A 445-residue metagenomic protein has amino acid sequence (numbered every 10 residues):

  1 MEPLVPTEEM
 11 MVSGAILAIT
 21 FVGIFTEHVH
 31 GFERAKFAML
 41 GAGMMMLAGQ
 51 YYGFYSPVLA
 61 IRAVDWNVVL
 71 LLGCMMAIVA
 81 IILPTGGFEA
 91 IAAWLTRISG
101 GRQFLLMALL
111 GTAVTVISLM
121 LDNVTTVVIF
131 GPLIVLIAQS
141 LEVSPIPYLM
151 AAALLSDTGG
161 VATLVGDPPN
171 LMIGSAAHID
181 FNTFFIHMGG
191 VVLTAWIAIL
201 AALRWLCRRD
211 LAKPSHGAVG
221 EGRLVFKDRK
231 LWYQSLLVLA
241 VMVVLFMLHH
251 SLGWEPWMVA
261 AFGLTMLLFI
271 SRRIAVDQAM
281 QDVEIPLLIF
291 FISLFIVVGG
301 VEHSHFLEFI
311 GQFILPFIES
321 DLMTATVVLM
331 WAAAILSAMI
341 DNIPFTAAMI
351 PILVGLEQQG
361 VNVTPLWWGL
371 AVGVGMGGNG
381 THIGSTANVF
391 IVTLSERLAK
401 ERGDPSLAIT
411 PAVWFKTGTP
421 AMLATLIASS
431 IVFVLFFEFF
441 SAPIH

Functional and structural regions predicted by a protein language model:
E2, V12, S140-I146, A162-T163 (+4 more regions): Juxtamembrane and boundary regions of transmembrane helices in multi-pass small-molecule transporters and channels
P3-I16, V64-A77, L119-V127, T163 (+6 more regions): Structural signature of hydrophobic alpha-helical transmembrane segments
G14, K36-L40, V69-L70, F104-T112 (+11 more regions): Hydrophobic alpha-helical transmembrane segments
F21-G31, A80, A113-D122, A153-V165 (+3 more regions): Transmembrane alpha-helix interface/packing and boundary motifs in multi-pass membrane proteins, characterized by
F21-L40, Y233, A240-A261, F269 (+1 more regions): Flexible hinge motifs at transmembrane-helix junctions and intramembrane kinks/re-entrant loops in multi-pass membrane
Q50-Y55, T163-P168, A240-H249, L294-Q312 (+2 more regions): Hydrophobic alpha-helical transmembrane segments in multi-pass integral membrane proteins
F54-S144, L287, I292-Q359: Membrane-embedded alpha-helical segments and adjacent helix-loop junctions characteristic of multi-pass solute
I91-A92, T125-L136, L149-M150, T163-A177 (+5 more regions): Re-entrant/interfacial helical elements at transmembrane boundaries that shape and gate the permeation pathway
